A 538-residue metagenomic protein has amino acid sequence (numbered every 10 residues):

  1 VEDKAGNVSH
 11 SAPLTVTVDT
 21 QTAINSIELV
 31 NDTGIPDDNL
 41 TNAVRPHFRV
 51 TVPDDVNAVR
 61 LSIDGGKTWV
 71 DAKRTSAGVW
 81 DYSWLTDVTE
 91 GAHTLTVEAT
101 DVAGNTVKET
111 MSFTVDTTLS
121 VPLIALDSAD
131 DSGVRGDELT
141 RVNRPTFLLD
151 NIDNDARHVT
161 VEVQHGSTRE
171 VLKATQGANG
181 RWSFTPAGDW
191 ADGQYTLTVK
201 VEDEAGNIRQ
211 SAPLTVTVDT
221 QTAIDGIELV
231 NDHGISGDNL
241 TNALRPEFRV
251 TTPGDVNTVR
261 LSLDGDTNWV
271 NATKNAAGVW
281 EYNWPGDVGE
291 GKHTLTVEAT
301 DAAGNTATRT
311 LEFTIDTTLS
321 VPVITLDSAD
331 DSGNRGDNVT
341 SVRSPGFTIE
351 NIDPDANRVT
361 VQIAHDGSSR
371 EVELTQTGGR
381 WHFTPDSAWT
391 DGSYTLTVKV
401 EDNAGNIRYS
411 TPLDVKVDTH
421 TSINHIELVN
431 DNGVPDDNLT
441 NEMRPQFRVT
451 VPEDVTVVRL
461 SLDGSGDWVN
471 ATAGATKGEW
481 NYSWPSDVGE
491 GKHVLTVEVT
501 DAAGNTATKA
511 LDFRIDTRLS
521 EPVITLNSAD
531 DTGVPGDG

Functional and structural regions predicted by a protein language model:
D3, H10-D32, E109-D127, A212-D232 (+5 more regions): Flexible, low-complexity linkers/stalks enriched in Thr/Pro that connect modular domains
G34-V44, S132-N143, G234-L244, G333-R343 (+2 more regions): Short, solvent-exposed loop/linker segments at the N-terminal edge of repeated beta-sheet extracellular domains
P46-V52, P145-N151, P246-T252, P345-N351 (+1 more regions): Aromatic/hydrophobic beta-strand junction motif of beta-rich domains
G78-Y82, G180-F184, G278-Y282, G379-F383 (+1 more regions): Short strand-edge motifs at loop-to-beta-strand transitions and within beta-strands of extracellular beta-rich domains
W84-A92, P186-Q194, W284-K292, P385-S393 (+1 more regions): Surface-exposed, short loops/turns at beta-strand junctions within beta-sandwich domains
